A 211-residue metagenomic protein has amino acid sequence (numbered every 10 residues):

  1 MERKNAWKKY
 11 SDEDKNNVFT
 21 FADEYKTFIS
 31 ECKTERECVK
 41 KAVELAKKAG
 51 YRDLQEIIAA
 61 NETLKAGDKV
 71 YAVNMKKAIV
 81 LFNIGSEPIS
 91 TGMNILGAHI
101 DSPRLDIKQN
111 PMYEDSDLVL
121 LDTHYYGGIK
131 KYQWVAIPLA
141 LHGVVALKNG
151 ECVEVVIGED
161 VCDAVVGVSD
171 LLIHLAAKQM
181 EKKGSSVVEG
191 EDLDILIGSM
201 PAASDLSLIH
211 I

Functional and structural regions predicted by a protein language model:
M1-E35: N-terminal capping segment at the start of a domain
K9-E13, G85-P88, S102-R104, S199-A203: A generic structural motif
F19, V119-L120, P138-A140, G167-A203: Residues forming anionic-ligand binding surfaces in small-molecule and nucleic-acid pockets of primarily soluble enzymes
E24-E56, K69: Alpha/propeptide regions of enzymes that mature by internal proteolysis
E31-C32, I129-Y132, I157-D160, L193-L206: Flexible, glycine/proline-enriched loop segments at strand-loop-helix junctions that form or flank small-ligand binding
R52-D53, I57-I107: Acidic/His- and Gly-rich active-site-bordering loop/insert found across diverse amide/peptide-bond hydrolases
P88-K178: A generic, well-ordered mixed alpha/beta core segment in the N-terminal half of proteins
I209-I211: Conserved small/polar residues in nucleotide/adenosyl-binding loops
